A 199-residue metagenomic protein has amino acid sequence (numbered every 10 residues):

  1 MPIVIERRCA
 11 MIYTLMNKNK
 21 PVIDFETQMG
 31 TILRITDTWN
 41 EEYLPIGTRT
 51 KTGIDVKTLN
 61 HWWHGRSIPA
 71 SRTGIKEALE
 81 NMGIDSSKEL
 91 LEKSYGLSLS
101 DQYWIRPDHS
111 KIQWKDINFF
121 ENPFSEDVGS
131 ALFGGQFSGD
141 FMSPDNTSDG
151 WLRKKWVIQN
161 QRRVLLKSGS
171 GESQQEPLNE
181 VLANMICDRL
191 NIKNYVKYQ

Functional and structural regions predicted by a protein language model:
P2-Q199: Phosphate/dinucleotide-binding and metal-coordinating scaffold of catalytic cores in nucleotide-dependent enzymes
